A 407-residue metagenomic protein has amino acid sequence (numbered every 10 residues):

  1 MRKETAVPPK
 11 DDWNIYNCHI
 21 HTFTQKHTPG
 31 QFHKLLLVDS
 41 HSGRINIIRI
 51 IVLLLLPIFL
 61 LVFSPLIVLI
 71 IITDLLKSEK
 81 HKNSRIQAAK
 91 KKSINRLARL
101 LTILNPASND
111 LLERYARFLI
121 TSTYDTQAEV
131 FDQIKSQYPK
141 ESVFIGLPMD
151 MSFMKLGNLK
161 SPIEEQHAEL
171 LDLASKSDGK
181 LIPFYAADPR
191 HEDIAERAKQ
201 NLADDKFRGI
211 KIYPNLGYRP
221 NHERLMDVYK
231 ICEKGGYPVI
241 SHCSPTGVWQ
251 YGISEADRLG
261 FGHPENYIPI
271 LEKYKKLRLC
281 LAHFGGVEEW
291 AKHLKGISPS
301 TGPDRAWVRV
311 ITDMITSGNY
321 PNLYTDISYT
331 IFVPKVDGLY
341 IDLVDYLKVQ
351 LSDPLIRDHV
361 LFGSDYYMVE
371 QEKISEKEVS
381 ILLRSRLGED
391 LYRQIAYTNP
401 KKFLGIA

Functional and structural regions predicted by a protein language model:
M1-N14, G30, L36-K135, K199-Q200 (+2 more regions): Mid-to-C-terminal alpha-helical segments outside catalytic/metal-binding sites
I15-C18, G146-L147, F184-A186, K211 (+3 more regions): Active-site neighborhood of phospho(di)ester-bond hydrolases with catalytic His/Asp-centered motifs
H19-Q25, H242, H283: Histidine-centered divalent metal-coordination motifs
T24-H27, S152-L156, E192-I194, Y218-P220 (+4 more regions): Short catalytic/ligand-binding loop motif for oxyanion handling, primarily in non-cytosolic enzymes, centered on
T28-H41, L159-I163, I253-L259, G296-P303: Aromatic- and acidic-residue-enriched segments that line the glycan-binding/catalytic groove of carbohydrate-active
N95, R114-I134, L159-D172, K199 (+5 more regions): Well-ordered, non-membrane alpha-helical segments in soluble/globular domains
K140-F261: Active-site gating/metal-coordination segments in enzymes
R208-G209, Y218-L361: Catalytic pocket-lining loop regions of alpha/beta-barrel enzymes, especially the amidohydrolase/enolase/GH5 lineages
